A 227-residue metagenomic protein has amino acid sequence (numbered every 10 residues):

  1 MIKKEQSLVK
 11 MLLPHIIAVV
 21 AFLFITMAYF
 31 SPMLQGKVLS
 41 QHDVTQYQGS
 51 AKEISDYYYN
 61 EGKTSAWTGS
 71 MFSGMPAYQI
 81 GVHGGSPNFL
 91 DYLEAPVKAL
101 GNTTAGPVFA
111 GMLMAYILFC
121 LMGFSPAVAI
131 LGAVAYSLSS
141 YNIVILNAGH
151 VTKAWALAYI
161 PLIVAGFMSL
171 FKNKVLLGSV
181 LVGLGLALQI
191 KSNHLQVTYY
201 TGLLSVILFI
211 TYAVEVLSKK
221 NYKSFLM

Functional and structural regions predicted by a protein language model:
M1-K4, L8-L13, H42-Q46, S50 (+2 more regions): Transmembrane signal-anchor hairpin modules in multi-pass inner-membrane enzymes, especially those that act on
M1-Y29, K223-M227: Start-transfer (signal-anchor) and selected internal transmembrane alpha helices of multi-pass inner/ER membrane
E5, V9, L93, I210-A213 (+2 more regions): Short helical patches
L13-I17, A95-T103, F124-G132, G178: Membrane-interface starts of transmembrane alpha-helices
F22, M112-L121, A127-E215, M227: Membrane-embedded helix bundles of polyisoprenyl
I25-A115, V134-A158: Membrane-interface coil-to-helix junctions
F30, L34-V38, N173, H194 (+1 more regions): Transmembrane helix-loop junctions in multipass membrane proteins, especially transporters and channels
P87-F89, A165, S218-N221: Juxtamembrane/interface motifs at transmembrane-helix termini
